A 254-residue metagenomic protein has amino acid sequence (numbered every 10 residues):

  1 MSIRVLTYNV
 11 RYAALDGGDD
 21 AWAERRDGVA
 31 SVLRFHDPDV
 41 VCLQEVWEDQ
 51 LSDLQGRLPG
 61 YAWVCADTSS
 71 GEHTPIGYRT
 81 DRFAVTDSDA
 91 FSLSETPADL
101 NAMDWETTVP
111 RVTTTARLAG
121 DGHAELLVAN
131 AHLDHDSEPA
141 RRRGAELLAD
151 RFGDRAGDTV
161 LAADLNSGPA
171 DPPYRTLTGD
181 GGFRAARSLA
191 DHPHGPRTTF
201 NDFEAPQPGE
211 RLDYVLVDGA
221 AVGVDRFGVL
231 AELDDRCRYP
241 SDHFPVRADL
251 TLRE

Functional and structural regions predicted by a protein language model:
M1-R57, T68, E72, E254: N-terminal, active-site-proximal structural segment of metallo-dependent hydrolase catalytic domains
S2-D16, T86-F91, T115-R117, E125-D134 (+1 more regions): Active-site-proximal beta-strand elements of phosphoester/diester hydrolases
I3, D39-V40, L126, D158-V160 (+2 more regions): Short, Asp-centered acidic motifs that coordinate Mg2+ and/or phosphate in catalytic or ligand-binding sites
T7-D27, F91-T107, D134: Acidic/histidine-rich helix-loop elements that form or flank divalent-metal/phosphate-binding sites at the catalytic
R11, W47, H132-D134, L165-G168 (+2 more regions): Catalytic metal-binding/acid-base residues of hydrolase active sites
V40-E125, G228-V229: Structured beta-strand-rich core segments of catalytic domains in phosphoester-bond hydrolases
S88, P139, F152-T159, S167-E254: Metal-dependent phosphoester-hydrolase catalytic domains
V112-A129, P139-L165, A170-Y174: His/acidic metal-ligating clusters that form di-metal
